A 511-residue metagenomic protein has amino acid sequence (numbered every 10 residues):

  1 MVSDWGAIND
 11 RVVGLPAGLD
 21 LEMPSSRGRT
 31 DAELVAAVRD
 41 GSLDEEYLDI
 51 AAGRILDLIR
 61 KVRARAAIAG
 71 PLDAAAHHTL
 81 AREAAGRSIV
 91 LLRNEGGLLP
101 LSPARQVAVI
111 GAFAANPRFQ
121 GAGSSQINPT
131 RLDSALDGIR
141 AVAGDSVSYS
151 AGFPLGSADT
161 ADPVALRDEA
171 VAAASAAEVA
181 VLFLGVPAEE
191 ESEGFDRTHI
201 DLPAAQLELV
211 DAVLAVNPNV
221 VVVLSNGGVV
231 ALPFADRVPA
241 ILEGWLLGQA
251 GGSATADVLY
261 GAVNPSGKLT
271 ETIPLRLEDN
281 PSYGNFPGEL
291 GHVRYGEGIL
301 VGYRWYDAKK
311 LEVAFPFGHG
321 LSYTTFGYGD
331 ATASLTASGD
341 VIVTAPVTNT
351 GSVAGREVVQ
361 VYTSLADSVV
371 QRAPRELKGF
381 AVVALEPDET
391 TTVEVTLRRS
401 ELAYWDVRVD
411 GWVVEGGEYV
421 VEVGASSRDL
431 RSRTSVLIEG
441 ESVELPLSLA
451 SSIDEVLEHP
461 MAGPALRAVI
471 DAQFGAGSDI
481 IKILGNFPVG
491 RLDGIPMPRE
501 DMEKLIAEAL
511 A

Functional and structural regions predicted by a protein language model:
V2-R11, G28-S42, T79-A511: C-terminal non-catalytic regions of proteins with extracellular/luminal or membrane-system context
N9, L15-M23, L34: Mobile "lid/hinge" segments at catalytic clefts and subdomain interfaces of large enzymes
G18, G28, L34-R65: Long, well-ordered, tryptophan-enriched scaffold segments
A51, D73, P103-R105: Short, conserved alpha-helical segments within structured domains
I55, D73, L80-A84: Protease zymogen maturation seam
A64-H77, G284: Flexible, acidic loop-helix segments that line cofactor/substrate-binding pockets
